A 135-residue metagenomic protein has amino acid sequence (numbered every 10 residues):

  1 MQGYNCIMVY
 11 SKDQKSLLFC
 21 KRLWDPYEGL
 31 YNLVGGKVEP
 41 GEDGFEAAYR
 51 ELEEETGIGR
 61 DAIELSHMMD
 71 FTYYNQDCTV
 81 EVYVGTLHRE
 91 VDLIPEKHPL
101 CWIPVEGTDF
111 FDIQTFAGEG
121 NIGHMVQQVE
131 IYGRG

Functional and structural regions predicted by a protein language model:
M1-L17: Conserved N-terminal beta-strand and adjoining loop/helix that marks the start of the Nudix/MutT-like hydrolase domain
G3-N5, C78-E81, H98: Change "...and in nucleic-acid phosphodiester-cleaving endonucleases..." to "...and in nucleic-acid processing enzymes
V9, V82-T86, P104: Short, well-ordered beta-strand micro-motif
K12-S16, P26-Y27, E39, Q76 (+1 more regions): Short, charged/polar surface micro-motifs in flexible loops or helix N-caps
S16-E54: Conserved Nudix-box catalytic region and its N-terminal flanking loop in Nudix hydrolases and closely related
P26-L30, I94-G135: Nudix hydrolase/Nudix homology domain
V38-E39, F71-T72, D109: Short histidine/acidic/glycine/proline-rich micro-motifs that form metal- and phosphate-coordinating active-site loops
G57-V91, F116: Active-site segment of metal-dependent pyrophosphate-handling enzymes, primarily the Nudix hydrolase catalytic core
